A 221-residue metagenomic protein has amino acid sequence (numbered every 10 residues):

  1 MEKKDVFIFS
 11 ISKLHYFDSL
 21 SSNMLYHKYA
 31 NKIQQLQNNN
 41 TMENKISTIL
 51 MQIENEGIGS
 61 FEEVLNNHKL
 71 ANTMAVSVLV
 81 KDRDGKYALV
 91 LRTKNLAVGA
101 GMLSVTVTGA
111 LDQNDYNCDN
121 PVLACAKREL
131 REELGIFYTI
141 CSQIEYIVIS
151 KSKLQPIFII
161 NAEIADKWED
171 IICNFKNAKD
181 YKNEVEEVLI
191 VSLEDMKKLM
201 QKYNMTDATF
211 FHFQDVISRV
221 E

Functional and structural regions predicted by a protein language model:
M1-S104, A110-R128, I136-E221: N-terminal leader/linker segments that precede catalytic domains of diphosphate-processing enzymes
E133: Short alpha-helical functional segments enriched in proximate histidine and acidic residues
